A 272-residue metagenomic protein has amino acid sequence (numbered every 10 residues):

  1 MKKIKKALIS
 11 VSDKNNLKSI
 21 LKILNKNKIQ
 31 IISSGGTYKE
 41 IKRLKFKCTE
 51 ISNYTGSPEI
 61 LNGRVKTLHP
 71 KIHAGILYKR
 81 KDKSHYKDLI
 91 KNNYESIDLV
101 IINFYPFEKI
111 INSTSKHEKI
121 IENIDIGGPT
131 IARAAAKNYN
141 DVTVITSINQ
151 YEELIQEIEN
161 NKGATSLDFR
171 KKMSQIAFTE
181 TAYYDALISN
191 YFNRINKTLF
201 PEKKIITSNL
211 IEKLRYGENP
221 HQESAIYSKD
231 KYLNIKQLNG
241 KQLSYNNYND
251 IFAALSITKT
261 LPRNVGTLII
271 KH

Functional and structural regions predicted by a protein language model:
M1-I32, G36-Y54: N-terminal glycine-/serine-/threonine-rich phosphate-binding loop
K2-K6, K26-I29, L44-K47, P70-H73 (+10 more regions): Short coil/turn connectors at secondary-structure junctions
S10, L77, V100-Y105, I145-T146 (+2 more regions): Short beta-strand segments
D13-K14, G35-K39, N53-G56, Y105 (+3 more regions): Short, ordered loop/turn segments at secondary-structure junctions
G36-F107: Glycine-rich nucleotide/cofactor/substrate-binding loop typically near the N-terminus or early in the first domain
L99-E122, I126-D168, E223, K229-I235: A short, charged helix-loop
E153-E157, T165-H272: Active-site loops and adjacent core secondary-structure elements that bind or stabilize anionic groups
